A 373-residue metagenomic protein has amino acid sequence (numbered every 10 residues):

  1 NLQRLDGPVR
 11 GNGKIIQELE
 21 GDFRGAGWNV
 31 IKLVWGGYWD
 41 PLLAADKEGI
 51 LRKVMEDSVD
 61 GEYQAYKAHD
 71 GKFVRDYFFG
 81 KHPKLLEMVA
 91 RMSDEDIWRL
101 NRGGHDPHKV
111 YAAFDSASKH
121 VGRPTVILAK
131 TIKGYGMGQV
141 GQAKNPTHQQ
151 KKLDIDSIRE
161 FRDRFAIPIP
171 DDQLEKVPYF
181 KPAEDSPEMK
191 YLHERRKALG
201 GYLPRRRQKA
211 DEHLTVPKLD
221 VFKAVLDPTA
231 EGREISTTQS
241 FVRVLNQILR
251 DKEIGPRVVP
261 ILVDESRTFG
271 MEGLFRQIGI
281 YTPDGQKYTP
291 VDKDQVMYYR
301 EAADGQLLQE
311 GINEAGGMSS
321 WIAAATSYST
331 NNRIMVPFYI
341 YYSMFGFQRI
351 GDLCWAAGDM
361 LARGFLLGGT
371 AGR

Functional and structural regions predicted by a protein language model:
N1, I31-L33, L128-I132, G136-V140 (+4 more regions): Generic beta-strand/beta-sheet core signal
L2-P228: Long, well-ordered, tryptophan-enriched scaffold segments
K84-G104, H108-A112, V177-R373: Thiamine diphosphate
